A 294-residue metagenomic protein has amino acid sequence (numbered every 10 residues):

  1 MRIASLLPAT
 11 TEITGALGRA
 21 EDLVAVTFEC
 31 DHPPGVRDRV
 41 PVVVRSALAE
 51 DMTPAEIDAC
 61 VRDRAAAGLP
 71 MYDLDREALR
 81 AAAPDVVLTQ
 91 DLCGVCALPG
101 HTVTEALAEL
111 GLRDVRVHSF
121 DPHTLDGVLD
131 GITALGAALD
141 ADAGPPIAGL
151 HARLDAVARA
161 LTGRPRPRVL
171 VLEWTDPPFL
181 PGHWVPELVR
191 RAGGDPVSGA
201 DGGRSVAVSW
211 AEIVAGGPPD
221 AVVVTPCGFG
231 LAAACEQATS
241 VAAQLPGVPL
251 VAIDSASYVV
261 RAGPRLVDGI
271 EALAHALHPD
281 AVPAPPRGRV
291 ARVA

Functional and structural regions predicted by a protein language model:
M1-A294: N-terminal ligand-binding lobe of clamshell/alpha-beta domains
